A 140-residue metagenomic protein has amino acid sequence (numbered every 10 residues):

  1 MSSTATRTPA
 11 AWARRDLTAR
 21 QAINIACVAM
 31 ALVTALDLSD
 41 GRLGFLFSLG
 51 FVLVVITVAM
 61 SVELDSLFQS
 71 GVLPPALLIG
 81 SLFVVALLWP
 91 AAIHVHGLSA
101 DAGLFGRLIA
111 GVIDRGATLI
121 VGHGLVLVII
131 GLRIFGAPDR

Functional and structural regions predicted by a protein language model:
M1-S3, D139-R140: Short, intrinsically disordered, low-complexity terminal/loop segments
S2-R15, C27-D40, L104-I109: Short juxtamembrane and helix-loop transition motifs at transmembrane-helix boundaries in membrane proteins
P9-I25, R42-F45, S66-F68, L73 (+1 more regions): N-terminal export and membrane-targeting signals
A10-D16, V58-G71, L127-R140: Cytoplasmic membrane-interface segments at the C-terminal ends of transmembrane helices
N24-V58: Alpha-helical transmembrane segments and their immediate interhelical/interface regions in integral membrane proteins
A29-V33, L77, S81, L125 (+1 more regions): Alpha-helical transmembrane segments of multipass membrane proteins
D37, L87-R140: Helix-rich interaction surfaces within compact, conserved domain-sized segments that mediate assembly or partner
Q69-L87: Hydrophobic alpha-helical membrane-insertion segments
